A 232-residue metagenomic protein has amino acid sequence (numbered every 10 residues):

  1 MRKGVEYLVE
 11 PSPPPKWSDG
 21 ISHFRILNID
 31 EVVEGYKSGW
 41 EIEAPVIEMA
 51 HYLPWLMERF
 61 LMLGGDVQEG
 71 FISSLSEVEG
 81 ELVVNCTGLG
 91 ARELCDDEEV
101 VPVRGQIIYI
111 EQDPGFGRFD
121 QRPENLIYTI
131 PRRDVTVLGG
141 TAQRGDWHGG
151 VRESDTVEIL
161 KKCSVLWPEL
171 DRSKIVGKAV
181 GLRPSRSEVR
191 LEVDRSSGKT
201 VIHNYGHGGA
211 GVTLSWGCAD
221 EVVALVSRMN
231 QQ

Functional and structural regions predicted by a protein language model:
M1-F60, R186: Flavin (FAD/FMN) cofactor-binding and adjacent substrate-gating region of FAD-dependent oxidoreductase domains
Y7, I127-I130, L191-V193: A structural signal for short hydrophobic beta-strand segments in well-ordered beta-sheet cores
D30, W55, S173-Q232: C-terminal catalytic lobe of FAD-dependent flavoproteins
G65-E79: A conserved short coil-to-beta-strand element within the FAD-binding core of flavoproteins
E79-G88, A219: Short hydrophobic core segments
N85-V100, Y109: Flavin (primarily FAD) binding-site architecture
V100, G115-F116, R133-V137, Q143-P184 (+2 more regions): Flavin-binding catalytic cores
I107-P131: Glycine-rich loop(s) and the adjacent beta-strand/alpha-helix scaffold that form part
